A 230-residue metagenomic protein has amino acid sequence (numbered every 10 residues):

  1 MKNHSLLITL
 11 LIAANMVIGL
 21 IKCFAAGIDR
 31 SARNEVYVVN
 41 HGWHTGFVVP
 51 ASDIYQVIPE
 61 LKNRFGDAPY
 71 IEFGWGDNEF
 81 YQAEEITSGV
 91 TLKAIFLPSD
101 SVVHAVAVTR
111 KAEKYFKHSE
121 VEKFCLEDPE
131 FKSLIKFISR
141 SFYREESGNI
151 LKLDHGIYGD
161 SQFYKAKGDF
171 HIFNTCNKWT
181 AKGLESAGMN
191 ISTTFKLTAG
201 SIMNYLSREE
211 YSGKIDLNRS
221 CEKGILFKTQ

Functional and structural regions predicted by a protein language model:
M1-K2, G66: Short, intrinsically disordered terminal tails adjacent to the first/last structured region
K2-S5, R140-Q230: Activation targets extended, charge/polar-rich intrinsically disordered C-terminal tails
S5-K22: Hydrophobic membrane-insertion alpha-helices, especially the h-region of bacterial N-terminal signal peptides
F24-E35, V39-G42, P50-K165, I225: Non-catalytic ligand/cofactor/substrate-binding and regulatory segments of enzyme domains
